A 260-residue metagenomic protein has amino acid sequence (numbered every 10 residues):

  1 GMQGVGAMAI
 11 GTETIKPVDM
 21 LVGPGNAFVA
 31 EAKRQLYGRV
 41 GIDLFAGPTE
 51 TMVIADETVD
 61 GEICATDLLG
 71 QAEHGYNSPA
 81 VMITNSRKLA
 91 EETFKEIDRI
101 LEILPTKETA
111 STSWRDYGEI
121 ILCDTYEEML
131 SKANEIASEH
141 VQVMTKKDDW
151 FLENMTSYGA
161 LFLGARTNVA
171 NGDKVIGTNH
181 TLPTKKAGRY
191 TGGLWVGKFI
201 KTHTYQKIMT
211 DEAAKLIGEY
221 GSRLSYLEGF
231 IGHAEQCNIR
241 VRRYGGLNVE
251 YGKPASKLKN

Functional and structural regions predicted by a protein language model:
G1, I120-T125: Short acidic-hydrophobic, aromatic-tinged amphipathic segments that line or gate anion-handling sites
G1-P79: Conserved NAD(P)+-binding/catalytic subdomain of aldehyde/semialdehyde dehydrogenases
E13, Y37-R39, D67-A72, E96-I100 (+3 more regions): Short, solvent-exposed amphipathic alpha-helical segments in soluble enzyme and RNA/protein-processing domains
V18, G41, S78-I83, I103-W114 (+3 more regions): Flexible, glycine/charged-enriched surface loops at secondary-structure junctions
V18-V22, N26-F28, D43, E50-V53 (+7 more regions): Structural motif
L44-D116, I120: A conserved active-site cap/scaffold subdomain adjacent to cofactor or substrate pockets
N134-K259: C-terminal core of ALDH-fold dehydrogenases
